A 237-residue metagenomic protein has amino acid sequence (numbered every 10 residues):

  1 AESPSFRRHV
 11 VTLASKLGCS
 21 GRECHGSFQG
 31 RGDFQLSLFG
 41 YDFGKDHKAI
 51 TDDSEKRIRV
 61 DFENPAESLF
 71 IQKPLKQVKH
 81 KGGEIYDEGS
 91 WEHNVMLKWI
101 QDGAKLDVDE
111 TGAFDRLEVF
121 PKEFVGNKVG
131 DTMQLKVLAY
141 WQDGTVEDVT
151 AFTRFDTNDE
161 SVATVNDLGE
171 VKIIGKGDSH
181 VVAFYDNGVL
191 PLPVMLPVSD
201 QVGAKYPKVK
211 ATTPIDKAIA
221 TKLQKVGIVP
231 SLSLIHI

Functional and structural regions predicted by a protein language model:
A1-I235: Aromatic- and Gly/Pro-enriched helix-to-coil junctions and flexible linker segments
